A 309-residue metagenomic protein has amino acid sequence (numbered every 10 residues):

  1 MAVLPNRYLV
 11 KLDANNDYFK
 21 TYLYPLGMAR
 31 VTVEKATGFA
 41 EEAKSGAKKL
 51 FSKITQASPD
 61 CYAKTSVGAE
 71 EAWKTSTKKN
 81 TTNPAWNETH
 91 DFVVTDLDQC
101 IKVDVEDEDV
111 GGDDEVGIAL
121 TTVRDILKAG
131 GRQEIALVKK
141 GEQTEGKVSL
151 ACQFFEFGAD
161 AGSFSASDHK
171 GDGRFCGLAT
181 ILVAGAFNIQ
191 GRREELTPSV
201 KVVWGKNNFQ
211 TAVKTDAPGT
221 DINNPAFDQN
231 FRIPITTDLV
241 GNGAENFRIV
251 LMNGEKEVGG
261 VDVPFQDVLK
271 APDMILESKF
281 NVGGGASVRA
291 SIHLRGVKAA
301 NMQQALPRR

Functional and structural regions predicted by a protein language model:
L4-C61, V94-D96, F154-S199, W204 (+3 more regions): C2/C2-like lipid-binding beta-sandwich modules
P5, T37, F51, Y62 (+6 more regions): C2 and C2-like phospholipid-binding beta-sandwich domains
D13-N15, A72, A85-E88: Generic, low-specificity signal for short hydrophobic/alpha-helical stretches with a mild N-terminal bias, encompassing
K64-E71, V202-N208: Short amphipathic beta-strand segments in non-cytosolic proteins
